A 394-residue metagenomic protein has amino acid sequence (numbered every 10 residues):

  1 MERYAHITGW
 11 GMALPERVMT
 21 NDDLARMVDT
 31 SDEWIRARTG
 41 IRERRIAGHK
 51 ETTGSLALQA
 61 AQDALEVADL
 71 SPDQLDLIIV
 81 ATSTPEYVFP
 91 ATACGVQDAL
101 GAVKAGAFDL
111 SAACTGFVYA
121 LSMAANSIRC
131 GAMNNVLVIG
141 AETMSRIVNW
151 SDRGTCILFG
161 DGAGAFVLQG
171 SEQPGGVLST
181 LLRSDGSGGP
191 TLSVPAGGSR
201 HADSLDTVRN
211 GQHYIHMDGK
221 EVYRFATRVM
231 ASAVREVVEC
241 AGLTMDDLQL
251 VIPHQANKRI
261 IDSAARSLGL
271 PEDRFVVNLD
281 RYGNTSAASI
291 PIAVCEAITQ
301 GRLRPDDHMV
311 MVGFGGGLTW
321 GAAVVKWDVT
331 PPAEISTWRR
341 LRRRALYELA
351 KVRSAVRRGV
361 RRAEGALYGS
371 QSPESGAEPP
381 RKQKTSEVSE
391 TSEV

Functional and structural regions predicted by a protein language model:
M1-H49, D152-R224, R228, S232 (+1 more regions): Condensing-enzyme catalytic core mediating Claisen C-C bond formation in acyl metabolism
V28-A37, Y87-G101, V138-M144, S199-T207 (+1 more regions): Acidic-glycine-rich active-site phosphate/pyrophosphate-binding loop
I41-R45, L77-I79, D98-S111, I147-S151 (+1 more regions): Glycine/charged-rich beta-loop-alpha catalytic/anionic-binding loops adjacent to active sites
G54, L58-A61, L65, T84-P85 (+8 more regions): Claisen-condensing/thiolase-fold acyl-transfer catalytic domains that form or cleave C-C bonds in fatty acid
V67-V103: Anion-binding (especially nucleotide phosphate/pyrophosphate-binding) glycine-rich loop and adjoining beta-alpha core
D73-A81, M245-H254: Short glycine-rich phosphate-binding loop at a beta-alpha junction
A81, S111, V136-E142, G160 (+3 more regions): Short beta-strand segments
R129-A163: Flexible, glycine-rich active-site loops centered on histidine and acidic residues that chelate a metal or position
